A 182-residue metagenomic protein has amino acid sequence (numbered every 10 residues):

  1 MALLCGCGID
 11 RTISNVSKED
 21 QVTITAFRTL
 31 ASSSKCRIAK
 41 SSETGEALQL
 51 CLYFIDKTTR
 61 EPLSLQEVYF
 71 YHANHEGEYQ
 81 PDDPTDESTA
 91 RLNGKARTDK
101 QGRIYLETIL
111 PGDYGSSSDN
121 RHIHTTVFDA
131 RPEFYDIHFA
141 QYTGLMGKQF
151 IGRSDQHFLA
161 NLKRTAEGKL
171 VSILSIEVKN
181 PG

Functional and structural regions predicted by a protein language model:
A2, L159-L162: Acidic, small-residue rich beta-repeat scaffolds with periodic aromatic anchors
L4-G6: C-terminal motif of bacterial Sec signal peptides marking the signal peptidase cleavage site
G8-D10: Bacterial signal peptide processing site
I13-L159, V171-S175, K179-G182: Beta-strand-dominated extracellular/periplasmic modules and repeats in secreted or surface-exposed proteins
K163-E167: Short, exposed beta-strand-loop hairpins at the edges of beta-sheets in extracellular/periplasmic proteins
